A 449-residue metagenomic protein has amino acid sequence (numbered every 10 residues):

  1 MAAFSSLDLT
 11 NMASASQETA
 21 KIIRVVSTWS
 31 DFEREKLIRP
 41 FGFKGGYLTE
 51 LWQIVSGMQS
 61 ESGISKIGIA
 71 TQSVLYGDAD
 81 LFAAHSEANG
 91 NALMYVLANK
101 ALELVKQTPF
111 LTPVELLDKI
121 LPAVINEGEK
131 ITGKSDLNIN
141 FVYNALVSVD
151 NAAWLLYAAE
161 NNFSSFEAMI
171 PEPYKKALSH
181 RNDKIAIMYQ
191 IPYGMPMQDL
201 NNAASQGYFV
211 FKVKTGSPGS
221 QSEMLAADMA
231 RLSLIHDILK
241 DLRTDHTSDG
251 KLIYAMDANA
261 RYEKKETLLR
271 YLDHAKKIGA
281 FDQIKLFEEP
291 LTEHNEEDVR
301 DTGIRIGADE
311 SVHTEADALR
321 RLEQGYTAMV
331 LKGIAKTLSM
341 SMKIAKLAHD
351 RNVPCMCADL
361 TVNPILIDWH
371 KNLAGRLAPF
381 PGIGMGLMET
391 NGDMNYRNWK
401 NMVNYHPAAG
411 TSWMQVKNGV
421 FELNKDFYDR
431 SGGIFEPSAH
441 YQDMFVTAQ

Functional and structural regions predicted by a protein language model:
M1-A15: N-terminal export signals
S14-E87: Structured beta-strand/loop patches that form or line metal/cofactor-binding pockets in enzymes
S56, G63, V149, N162 (+5 more regions): Conserved, mostly hydrophobic/aromatic
K66-N161: Metal- or metallocofactor-binding catalytic centers and their adjacent structured scaffolds across diverse enzyme
R181-Q198, T215, E263, G307-E310: Active-site mouth loops of central-metabolism enzymes
N202-G216: Catalytic domains of carbohydrate-active enzymes, especially glycoside hydrolases
P218-D368: Catalytic core of soluble alpha/beta enzymes
T361-Q449: Flexible C-terminal active-site loop/helix
